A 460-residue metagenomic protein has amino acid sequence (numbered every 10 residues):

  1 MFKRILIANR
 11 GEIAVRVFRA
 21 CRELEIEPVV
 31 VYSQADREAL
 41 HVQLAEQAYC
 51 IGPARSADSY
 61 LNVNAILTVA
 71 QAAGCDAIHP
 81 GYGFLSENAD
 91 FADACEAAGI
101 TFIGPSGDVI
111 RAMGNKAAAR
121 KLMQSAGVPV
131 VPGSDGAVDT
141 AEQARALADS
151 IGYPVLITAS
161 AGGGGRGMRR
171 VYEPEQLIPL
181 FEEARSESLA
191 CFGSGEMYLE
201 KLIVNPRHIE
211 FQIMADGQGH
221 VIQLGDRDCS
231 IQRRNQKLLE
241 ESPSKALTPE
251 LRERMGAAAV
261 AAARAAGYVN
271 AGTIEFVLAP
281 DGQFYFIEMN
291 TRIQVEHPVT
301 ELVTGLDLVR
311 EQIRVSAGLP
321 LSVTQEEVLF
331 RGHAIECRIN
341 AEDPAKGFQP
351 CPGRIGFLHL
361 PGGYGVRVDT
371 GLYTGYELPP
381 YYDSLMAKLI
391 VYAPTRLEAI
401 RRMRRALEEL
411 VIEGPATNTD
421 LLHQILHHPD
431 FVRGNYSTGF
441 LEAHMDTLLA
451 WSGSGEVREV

Functional and structural regions predicted by a protein language model:
M1-S125, V138-A146: ATP-binding N-terminal substructure of ATP-dependent carboxylate-amine bond-forming enzymes
R4-E27, A48, Q71-A73, A89 (+6 more regions): ATP-dependent carboxylate activation and anion-phosphoryl transfer catalytic cores that bind Mg-ATP to form
A57-D58, I110, G167, H297-V299: A generic structural signal for short coil/turn motifs at secondary-structure boundaries
G133-S134: Conserved beta3 strand of the protein kinase N-lobe
L147-L156: Acidic/histidine-enriched active-site and ligand-binding environments that engage anionic O-linkages
